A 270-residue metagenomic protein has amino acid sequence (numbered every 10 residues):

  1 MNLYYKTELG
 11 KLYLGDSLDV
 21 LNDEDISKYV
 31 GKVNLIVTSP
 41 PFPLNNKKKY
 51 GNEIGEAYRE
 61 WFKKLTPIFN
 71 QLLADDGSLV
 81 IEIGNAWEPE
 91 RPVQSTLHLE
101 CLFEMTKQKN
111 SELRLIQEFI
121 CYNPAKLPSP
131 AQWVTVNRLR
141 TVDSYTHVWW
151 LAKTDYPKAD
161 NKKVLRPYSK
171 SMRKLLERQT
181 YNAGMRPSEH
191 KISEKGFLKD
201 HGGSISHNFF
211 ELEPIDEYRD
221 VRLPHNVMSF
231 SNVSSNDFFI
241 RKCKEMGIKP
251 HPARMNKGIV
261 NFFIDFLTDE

Functional and structural regions predicted by a protein language model:
M1-E270: Core catalytic lobe of class I
